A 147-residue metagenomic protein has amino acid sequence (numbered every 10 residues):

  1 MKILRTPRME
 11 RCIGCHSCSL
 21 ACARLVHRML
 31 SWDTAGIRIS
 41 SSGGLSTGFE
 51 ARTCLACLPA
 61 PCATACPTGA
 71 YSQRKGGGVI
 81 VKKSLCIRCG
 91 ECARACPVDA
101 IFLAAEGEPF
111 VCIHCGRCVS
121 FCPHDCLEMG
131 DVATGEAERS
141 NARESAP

Functional and structural regions predicted by a protein language model:
M1-I13, A23-R24, R28-A70, G77 (+1 more regions): Flanking helices and flexible, charged tails adjoining ferredoxin-like Fe-S electron-transfer domains in multi-subunit
